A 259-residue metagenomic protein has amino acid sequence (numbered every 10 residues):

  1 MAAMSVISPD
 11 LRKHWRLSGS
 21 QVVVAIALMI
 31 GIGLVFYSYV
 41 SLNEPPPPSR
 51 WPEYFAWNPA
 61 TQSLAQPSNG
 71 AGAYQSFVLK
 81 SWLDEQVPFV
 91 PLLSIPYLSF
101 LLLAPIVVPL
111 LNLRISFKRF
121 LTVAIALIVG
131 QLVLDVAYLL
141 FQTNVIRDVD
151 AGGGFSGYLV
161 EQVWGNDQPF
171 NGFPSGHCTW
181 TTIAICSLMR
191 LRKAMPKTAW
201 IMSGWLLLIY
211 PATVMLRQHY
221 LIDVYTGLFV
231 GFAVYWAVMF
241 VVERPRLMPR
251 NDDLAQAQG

Functional and structural regions predicted by a protein language model:
A2-A104: N-terminal transmembrane-helix/juxtamembrane module of multi-pass inner/ER membrane proteins
G33-V35, G130-A137, G204-M215: Aromatic-anchored segments of alpha-helical transmembrane domains
V40-Y74, L113-T198, P245-G259: Membrane-interface loops
S94-V108, I125-L132, W180: Hydrophobic alpha-helical transmembrane segments
S99, T179, L221, Y225: Active-site His/Glu-centered metal-binding helix of metallohydrolases
L102-N112, C178-M202, F229-F240: Membrane-interfacial alpha-helical segments at the cytosolic side of multi-pass membrane proteins
V145-G152, P169-G172, L208-V234: Interfacial helix-loop-helix junctions of multi-pass membrane proteins
L216, T226-G259: C-terminal membrane module of polytopic membrane proteins
